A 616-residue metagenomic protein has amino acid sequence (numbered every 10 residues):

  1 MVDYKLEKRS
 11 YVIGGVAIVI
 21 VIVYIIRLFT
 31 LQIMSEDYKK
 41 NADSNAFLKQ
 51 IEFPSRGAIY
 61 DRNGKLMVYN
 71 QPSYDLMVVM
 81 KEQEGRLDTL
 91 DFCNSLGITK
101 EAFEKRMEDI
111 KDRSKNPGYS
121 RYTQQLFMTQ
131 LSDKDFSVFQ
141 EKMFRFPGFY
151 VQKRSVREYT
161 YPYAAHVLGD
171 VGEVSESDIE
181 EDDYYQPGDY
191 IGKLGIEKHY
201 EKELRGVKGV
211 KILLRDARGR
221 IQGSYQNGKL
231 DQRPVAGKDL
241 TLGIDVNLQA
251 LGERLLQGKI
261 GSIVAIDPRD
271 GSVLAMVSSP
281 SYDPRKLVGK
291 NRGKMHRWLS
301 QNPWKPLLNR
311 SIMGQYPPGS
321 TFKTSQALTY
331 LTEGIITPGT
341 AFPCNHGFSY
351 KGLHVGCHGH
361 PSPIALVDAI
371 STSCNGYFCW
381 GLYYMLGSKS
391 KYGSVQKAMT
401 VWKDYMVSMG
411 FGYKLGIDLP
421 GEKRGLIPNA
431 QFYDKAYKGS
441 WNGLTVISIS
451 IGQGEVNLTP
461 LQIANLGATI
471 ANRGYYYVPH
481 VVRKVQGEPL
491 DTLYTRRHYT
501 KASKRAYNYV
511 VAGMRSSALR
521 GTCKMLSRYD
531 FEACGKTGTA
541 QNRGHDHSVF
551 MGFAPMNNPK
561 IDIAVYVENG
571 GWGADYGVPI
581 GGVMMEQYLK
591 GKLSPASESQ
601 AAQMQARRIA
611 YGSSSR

Functional and structural regions predicted by a protein language model:
M1-G293, Q315, A398-S408, S450 (+3 more regions): Periplasmic/cell-envelope proteins involved in peptidoglycan metabolism and beta-lactam response
V68, D216-I221, Y225-K229, R269-T321 (+2 more regions): Beta-lactam-recognizing serine transpeptidase/beta-lactamase-like catalytic domain environment
